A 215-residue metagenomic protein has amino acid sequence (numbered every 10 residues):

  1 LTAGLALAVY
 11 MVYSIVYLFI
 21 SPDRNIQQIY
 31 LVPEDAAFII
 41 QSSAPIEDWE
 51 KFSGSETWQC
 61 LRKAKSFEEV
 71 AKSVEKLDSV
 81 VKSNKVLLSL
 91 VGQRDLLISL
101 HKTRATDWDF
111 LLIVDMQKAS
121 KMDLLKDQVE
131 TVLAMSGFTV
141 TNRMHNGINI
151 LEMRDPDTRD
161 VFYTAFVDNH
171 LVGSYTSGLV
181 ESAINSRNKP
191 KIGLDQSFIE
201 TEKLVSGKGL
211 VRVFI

Functional and structural regions predicted by a protein language model:
T2-E152, I199-I215: Structural boundary/hinge residues at secondary-structure and domain interfaces
D155-P156, D160-I215: A conserved glycine-rich beta-strand in the N-terminal activation segment of trypsin-fold
